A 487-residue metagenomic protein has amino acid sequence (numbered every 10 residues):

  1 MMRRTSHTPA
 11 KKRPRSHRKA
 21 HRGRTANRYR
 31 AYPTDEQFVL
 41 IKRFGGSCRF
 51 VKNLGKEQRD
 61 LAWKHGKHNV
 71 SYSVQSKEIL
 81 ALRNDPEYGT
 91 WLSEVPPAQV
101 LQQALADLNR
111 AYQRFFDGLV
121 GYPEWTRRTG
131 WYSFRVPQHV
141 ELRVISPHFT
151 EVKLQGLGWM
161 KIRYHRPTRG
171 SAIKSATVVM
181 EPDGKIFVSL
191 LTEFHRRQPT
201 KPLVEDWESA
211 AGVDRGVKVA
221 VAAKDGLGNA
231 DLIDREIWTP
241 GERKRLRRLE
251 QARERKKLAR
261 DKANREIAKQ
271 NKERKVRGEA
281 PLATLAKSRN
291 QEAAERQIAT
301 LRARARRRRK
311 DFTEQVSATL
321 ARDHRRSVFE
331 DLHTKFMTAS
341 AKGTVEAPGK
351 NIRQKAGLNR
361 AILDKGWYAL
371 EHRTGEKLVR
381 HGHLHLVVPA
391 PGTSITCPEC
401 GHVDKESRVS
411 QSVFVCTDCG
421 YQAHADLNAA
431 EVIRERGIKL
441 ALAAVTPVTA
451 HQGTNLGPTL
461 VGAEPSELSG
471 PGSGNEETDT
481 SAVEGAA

Functional and structural regions predicted by a protein language model:
M1-L101: Gly/serine-rich nucleotide phosphate-binding loop at the start of the catalytic core of nucleotide/ADP-ribose-handling
R4, H17-A20, R24-R28, V39 (+2 more regions): Positively charged, helix-rich recognition surfaces that bind polyanionic ligands
P9, Y132-P147, P167-T168, A210-V213 (+2 more regions): Short linear motifs in intrinsically disordered
C48, K52-R59, Y112-L119, V219 (+3 more regions): A generic secondary-structure signal for well-formed alpha-helical elements
G55, A104-F115, L427-R436: Stable alpha-helical structural segments in soluble proteins, enriched in small hydrophobic residues
K56-R59, W63, Y112, F116-P123 (+3 more regions): Long, hydrophobic, amphipathic alpha-helical segments used as structural scaffolds
Y72-E181, G343, R360, D364: Acidic carboxylate diad motif detector
